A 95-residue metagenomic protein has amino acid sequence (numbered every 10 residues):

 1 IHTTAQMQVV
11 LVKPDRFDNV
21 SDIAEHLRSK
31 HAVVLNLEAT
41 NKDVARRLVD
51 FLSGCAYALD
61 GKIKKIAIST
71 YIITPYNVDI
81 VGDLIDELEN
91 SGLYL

Functional and structural regions predicted by a protein language model:
I1-V33, Y57, K62-L95: Positively charged, small/polar-rich N-terminal and surface patches that mediate targeting and assembly and bind
F17-V20, K42-R46: Loop/helix-junction capping segments adjacent to catalytic residues or to phosphate/diphosphate-binding pockets
V33-N41: Short, glycine-/small-residue-enriched flexible loop/hinge segments at domain edges that mediate gating
V44-D50, C55-K62: Feature captures the catalytic cores and cofactor-binding loops of soluble hydro-lyases/lyases that act on carboxylate
